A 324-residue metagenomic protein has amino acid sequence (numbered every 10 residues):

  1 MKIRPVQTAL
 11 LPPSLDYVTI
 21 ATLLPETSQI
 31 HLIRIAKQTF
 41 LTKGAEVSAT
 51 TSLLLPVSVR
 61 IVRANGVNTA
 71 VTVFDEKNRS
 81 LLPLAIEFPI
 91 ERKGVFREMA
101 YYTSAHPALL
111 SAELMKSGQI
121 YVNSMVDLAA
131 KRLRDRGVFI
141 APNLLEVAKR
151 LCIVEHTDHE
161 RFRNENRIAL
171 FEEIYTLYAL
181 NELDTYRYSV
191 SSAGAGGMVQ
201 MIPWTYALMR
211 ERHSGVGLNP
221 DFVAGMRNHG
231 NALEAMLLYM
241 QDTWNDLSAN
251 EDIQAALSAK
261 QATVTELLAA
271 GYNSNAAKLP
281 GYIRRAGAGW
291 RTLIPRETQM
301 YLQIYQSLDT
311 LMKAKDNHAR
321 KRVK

Functional and structural regions predicted by a protein language model:
M1-S192, L208, H213-V223, G230 (+2 more regions): Cell-wall glycan-active module
V199-M201, L233: Short glycine- and hydrophobic/aromatic-rich loop-to-beta-strand nucleating segment in the catalytic cores
P203-T205: Amphipathic alpha-helical interface segments
